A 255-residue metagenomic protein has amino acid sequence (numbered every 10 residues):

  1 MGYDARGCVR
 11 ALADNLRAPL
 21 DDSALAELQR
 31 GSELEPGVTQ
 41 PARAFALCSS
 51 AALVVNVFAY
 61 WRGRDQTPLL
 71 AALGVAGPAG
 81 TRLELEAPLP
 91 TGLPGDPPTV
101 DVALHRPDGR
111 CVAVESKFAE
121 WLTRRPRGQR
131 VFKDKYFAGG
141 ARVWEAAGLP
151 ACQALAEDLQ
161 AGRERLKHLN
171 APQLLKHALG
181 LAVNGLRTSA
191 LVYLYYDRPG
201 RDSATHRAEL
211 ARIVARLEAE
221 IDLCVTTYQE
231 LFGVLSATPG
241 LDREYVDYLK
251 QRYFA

Functional and structural regions predicted by a protein language model:
M1-A255: Charged, terminal alpha-helix-loop-beta segments that serve as non-catalytic nucleic-acid engagement and/or assembly
